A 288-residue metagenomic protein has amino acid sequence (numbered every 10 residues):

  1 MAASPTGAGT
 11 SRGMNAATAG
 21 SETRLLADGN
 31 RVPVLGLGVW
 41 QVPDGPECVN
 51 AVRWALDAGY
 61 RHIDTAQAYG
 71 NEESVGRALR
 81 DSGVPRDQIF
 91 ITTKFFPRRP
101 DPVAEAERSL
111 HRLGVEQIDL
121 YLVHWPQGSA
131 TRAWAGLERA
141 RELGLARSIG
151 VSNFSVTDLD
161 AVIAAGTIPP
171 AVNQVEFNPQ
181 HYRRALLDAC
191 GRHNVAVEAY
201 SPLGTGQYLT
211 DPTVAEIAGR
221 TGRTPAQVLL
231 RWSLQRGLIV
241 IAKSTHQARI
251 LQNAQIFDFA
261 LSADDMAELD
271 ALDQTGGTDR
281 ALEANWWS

Functional and structural regions predicted by a protein language model:
M1-I89, A284-S288: N-terminal binding-site loop/beta-alpha segment at the start of enzyme catalytic domains that lines or forms
G20, W125-S288: Beta/alpha (TIM)-barrel catalytic core signal, keyed to glycine-rich beta->alpha loops juxtaposed to Asp/Glu that bind
A27, P102-V123, R139-L143, A164-A165 (+1 more regions): CE4/NodB-like, metal-dependent polysaccharide N-deacetylase domain that modifies extracellular/periplasmic N-acetylated
V42-P46, D64-S74, F96-P102, P126-T131 (+2 more regions): Acidic-and-aromatic substrate-binding clefts and catalytic sites of carbohydrate-active enzymes
P43-L56, R99-G114, A130-R132, T157-D160 (+1 more regions): Short, acidic/polar
Y60, V115-I118, A146, P170: A structural motif
V75-R80, A106-L110, L137, L159 (+1 more regions): Short, well-ordered amphipathic alpha-helices
R86-R99, D119-P126, N153-V156, F177: A short, structured active-site edge motif that brings together acidic residues
